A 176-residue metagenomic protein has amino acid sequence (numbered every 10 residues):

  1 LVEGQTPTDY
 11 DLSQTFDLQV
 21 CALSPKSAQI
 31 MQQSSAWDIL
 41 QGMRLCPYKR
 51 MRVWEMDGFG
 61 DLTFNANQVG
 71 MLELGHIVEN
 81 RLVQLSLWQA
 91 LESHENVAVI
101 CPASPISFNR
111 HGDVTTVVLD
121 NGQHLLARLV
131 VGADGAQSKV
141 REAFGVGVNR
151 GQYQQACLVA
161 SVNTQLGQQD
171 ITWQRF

Functional and structural regions predicted by a protein language model:
L1-Q19: Glycine-rich FAD pyrophosphate-binding loop
E3, E55, V162: Short beta-strand/turn micro-motifs composed of small residues that flank or help shape donor/cofactor-binding pockets
S24-S86, A90: Active-site-adjacent segment of FAD-dependent monooxygenases/related oxidoreductases
M31, V114-T116, V130-F176: Conserved FAD-binding catalytic core of PHBH/FMO-like flavoproteins
S34, H94-E95, H111: Acidic-histidine catalytic/liganding microenvironments
L91-P105: A conserved beta-strand/loop element that lines the FAD pocket in flavoprotein oxidoreductases
C101-T115: A conserved short coil-to-beta-strand element within the FAD-binding core of flavoproteins
L119-L129: Core beta-strand elements of the Rossmann-like FAD/NAD(P) dinucleotide-binding domain in flavoenzyme oxidoreductases
